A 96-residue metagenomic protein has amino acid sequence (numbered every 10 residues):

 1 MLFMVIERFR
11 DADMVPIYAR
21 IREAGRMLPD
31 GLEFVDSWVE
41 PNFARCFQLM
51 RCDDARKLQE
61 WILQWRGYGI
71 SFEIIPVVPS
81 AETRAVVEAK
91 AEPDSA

Functional and structural regions predicted by a protein language model:
M1-V35, V39-A44, D53-K57, V78-A96: Short S/T/G/P-rich N-terminal loop/turn motif that feeds into the first structured element of a domain
M27, W65-G67: A generic structural signal for well-ordered alpha-helical segments
F43-R45, G67-G69: Short connector loops at helix/strand junctions that flank enzyme active sites, especially segments positioning acidic
Q48-M50: Functionalized membrane-embedded alpha-helices
L58-W65: Short, electropositive alpha-helical surface patch
Y68-P79: Conserved short beta-strand edge segments in small beta-sheet-based binding/regulatory domains
